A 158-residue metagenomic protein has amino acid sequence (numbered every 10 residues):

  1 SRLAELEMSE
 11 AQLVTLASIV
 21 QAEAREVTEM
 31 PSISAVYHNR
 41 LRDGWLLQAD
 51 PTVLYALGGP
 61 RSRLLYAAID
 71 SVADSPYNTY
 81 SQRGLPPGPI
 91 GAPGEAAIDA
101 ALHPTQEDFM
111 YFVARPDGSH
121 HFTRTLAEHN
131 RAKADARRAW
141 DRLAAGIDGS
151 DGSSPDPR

Functional and structural regions predicted by a protein language model:
S1-R158: Bacterial extracytoplasmic/cell-wall-associated proteins, especially those involved in peptidoglycan
